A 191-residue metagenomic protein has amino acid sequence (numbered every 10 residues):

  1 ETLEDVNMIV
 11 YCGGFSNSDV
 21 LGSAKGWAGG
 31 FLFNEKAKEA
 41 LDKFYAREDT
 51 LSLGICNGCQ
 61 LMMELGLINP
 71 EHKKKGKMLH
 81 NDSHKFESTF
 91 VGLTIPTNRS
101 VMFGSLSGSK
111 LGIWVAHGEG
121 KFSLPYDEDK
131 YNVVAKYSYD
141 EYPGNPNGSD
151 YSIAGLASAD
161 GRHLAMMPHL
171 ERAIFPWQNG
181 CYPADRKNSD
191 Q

Functional and structural regions predicted by a protein language model:
E1-L53, C59-H72: Flexible gly/pro-rich beta->alpha loop and the following alpha-helix that scaffold active-site loops
D5, K38-A46, K75-Q191: Amide-donor transfer/coupling interface in amidating biosynthetic enzymes
L53-I55, A165-M166: A structural signal for short, well-ordered beta-strand segments and their strand-loop junctions that often border
N57-C59, L170-E171: Short, glycine/serine-rich, charged loops/turns that create anion-binding and catalytic segments at active sites
